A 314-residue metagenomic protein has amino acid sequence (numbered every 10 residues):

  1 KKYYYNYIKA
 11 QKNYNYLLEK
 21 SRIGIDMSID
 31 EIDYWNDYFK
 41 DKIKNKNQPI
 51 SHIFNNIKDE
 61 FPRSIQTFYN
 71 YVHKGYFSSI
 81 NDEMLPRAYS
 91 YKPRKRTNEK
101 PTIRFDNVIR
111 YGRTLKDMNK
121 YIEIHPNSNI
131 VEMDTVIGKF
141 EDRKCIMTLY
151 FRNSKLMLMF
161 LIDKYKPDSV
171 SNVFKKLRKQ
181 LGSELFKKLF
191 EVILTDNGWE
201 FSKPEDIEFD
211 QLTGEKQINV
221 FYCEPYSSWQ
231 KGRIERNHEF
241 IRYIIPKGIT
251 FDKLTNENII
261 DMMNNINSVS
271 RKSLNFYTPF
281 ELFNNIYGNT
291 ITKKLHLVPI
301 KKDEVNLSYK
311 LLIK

Functional and structural regions predicted by a protein language model:
K1-R233, F240-T250, L254-T255, D261-N264 (+3 more regions): Secondary-structure boundary/capping micro-motif
